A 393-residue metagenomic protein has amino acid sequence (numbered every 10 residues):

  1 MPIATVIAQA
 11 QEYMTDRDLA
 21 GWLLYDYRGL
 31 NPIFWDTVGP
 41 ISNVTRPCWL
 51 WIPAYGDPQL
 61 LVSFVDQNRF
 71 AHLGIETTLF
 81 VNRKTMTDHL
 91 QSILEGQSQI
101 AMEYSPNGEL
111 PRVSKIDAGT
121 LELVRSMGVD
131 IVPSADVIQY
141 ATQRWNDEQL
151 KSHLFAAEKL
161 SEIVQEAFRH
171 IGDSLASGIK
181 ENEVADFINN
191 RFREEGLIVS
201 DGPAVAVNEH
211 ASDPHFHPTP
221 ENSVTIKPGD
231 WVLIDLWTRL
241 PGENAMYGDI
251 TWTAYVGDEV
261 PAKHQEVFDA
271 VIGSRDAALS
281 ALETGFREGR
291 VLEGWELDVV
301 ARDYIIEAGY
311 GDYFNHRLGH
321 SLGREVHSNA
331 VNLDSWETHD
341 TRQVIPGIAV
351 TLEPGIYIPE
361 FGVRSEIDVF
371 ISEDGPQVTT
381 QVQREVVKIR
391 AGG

Functional and structural regions predicted by a protein language model:
M1-G393: Active-site neighborhoods and metal-handling regions in enzymes and metal-associated proteins
